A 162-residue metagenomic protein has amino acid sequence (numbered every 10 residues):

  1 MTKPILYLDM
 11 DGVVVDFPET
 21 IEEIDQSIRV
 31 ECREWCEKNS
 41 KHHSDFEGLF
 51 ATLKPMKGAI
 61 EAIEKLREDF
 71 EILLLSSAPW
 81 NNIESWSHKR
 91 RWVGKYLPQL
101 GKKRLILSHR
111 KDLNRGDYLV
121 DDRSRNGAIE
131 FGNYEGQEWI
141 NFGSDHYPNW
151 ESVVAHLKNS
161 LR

Functional and structural regions predicted by a protein language model:
M1-E47, P148: Active-site neighborhood of HAD-like aspartate-dependent phosphohydrolases
I5, K103-F131: Conserved Lys-Pro-Asp/Glu-containing loop-to-beta segment of HAD-superfamily phosphomonoesterases, centered on
V15-F17, E23, L74, N81-S85 (+3 more regions): Short catalytic/ligand-binding loop motif for oxyanion handling, primarily in non-cytosolic enzymes, centered on
K54, A59-S87, V93: Substrate-recognition element of Asp-dependent hydrolases with the DxDx(T/V) motif
I83-K111: Active-site donor-binding segments of glycosyltransferases and PAPS-dependent sulfotransferases
Y118-K158: Acidic, Mg2+-coordinating phosphoryl-transfer loop and its flanking beta/alpha structural elements, shared across
